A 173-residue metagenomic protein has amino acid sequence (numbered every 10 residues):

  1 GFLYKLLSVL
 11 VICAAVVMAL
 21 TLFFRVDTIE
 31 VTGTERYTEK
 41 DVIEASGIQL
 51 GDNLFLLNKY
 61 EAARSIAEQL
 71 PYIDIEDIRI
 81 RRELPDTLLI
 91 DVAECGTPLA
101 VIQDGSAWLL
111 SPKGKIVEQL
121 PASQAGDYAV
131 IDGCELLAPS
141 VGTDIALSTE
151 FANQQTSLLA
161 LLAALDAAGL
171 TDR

Functional and structural regions predicted by a protein language model:
G1-M18, F24, K40-N53, E76-R173: Charged, solvent-exposed interaction patches on well-folded alpha/beta domains that mediate macromolecular contacts
V26-T28: N-terminal functional module detector in eukaryotic proteins
V31: Extended, alpha-helix-rich binding/interface surfaces that flank or overlap catalytic cores and mediate recognition
E35: Extracytoplasmic Gram-positive cell-surface binding/anchoring modules and repeats
A45, K59-I73: Amphipathic, non-transmembrane alpha-helical segments in extracytoplasmic/periplasmic proteins
